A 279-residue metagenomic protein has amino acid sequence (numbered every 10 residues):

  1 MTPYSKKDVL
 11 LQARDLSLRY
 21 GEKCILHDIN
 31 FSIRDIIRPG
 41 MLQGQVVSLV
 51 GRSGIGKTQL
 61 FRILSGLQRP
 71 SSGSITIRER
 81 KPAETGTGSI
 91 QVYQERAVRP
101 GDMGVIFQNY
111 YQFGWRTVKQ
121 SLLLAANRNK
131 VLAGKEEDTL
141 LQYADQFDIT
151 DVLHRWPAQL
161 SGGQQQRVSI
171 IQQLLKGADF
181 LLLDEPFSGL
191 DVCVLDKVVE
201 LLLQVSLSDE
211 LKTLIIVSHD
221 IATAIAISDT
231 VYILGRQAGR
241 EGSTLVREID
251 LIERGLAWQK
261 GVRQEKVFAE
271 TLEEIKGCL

Functional and structural regions predicted by a protein language model:
G21, R69, R116-E137, Q146 (+1 more regions): ABC-type ATPase nucleotide-binding domains, specifically the catalytic core motifs of the NBD
S65: Helix-to-loop junction immediately C-terminal to a conserved catalytic motif
P82-F107, R116, R128, G261-E265: ABC ATPase NBD coupling module
G134-V152, L202-Q204: Conserved ABC ATPase "signature" region
W156-L160, Q164: Conserved ABC ATPase signature
L181-E185: Catalytic Walker B motif of ABC-type/P-loop ATPase nucleotide-binding domains
L195-E210: Helical segment within the ABC ATPase nucleotide-binding domain
